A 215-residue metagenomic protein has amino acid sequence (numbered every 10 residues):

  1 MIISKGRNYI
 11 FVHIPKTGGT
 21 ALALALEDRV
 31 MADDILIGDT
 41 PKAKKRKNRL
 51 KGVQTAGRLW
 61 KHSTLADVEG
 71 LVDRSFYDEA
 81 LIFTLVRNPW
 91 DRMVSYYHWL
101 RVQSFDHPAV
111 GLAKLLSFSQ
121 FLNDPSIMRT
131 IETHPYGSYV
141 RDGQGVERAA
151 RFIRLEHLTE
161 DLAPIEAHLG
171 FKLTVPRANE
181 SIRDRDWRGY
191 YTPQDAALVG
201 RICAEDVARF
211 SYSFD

Functional and structural regions predicted by a protein language model:
M1-D215: Membrane-interface amphipathic segments in extracytoplasmic regions
